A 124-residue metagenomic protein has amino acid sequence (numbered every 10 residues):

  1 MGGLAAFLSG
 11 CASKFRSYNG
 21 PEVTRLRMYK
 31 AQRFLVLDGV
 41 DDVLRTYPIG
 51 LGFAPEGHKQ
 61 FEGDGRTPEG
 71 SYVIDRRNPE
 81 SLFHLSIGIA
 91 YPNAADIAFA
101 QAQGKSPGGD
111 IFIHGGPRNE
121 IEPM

Functional and structural regions predicted by a protein language model:
G2-M124: N-terminal pre-domains immediately preceding structured catalytic cores
